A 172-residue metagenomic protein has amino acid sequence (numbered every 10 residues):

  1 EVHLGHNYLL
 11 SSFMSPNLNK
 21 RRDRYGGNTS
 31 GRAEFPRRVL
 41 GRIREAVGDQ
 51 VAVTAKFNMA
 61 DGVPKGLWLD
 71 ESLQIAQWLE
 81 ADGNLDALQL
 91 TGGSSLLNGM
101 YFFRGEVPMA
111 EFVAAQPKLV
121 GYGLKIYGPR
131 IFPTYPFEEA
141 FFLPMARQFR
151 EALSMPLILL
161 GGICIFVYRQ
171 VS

Functional and structural regions predicted by a protein language model:
E1-S172: Flavin-dependent oxidoreductase catalytic cores
